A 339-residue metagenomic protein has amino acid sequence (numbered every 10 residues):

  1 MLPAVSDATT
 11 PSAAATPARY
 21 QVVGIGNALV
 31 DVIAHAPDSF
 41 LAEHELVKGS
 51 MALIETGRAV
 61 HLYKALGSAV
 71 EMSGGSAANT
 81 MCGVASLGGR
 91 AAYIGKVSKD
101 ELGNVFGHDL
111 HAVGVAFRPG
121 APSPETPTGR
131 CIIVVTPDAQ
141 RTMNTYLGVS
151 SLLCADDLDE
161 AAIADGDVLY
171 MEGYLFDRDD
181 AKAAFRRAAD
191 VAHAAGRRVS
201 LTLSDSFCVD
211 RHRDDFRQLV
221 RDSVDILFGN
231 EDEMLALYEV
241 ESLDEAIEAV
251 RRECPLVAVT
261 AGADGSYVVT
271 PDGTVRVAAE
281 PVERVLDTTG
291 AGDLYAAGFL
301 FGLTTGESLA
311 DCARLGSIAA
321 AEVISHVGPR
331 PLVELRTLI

Functional and structural regions predicted by a protein language model:
M1-I94, N104-V105: Glycine-rich phosphate/adenosyl-contacting loop at the front of the ribokinase-like
L2-V23, A28-L29, A42-K48, A65 (+3 more regions): Conserved phosphate-binding/catalytic region of the ribokinase-like
P17, E160-A164, V220-R221, R251: A short, aliphatic-rich alpha-helical micro-motif
A91, F117, V199-S200, V257: Hydrophobic beta-strand scaffold residues
D109-T126: A glycine-rich helix N-cap at a beta->alpha junction
R118-P122, I133-D179: Conserved phosphate-binding/catalytic loop of the ribokinase/pfkB sugar-kinase fold
V168-E248, D264-S266: Conserved beta-alpha-beta core of the PfkB/ribokinase-like small-molecule kinase fold
